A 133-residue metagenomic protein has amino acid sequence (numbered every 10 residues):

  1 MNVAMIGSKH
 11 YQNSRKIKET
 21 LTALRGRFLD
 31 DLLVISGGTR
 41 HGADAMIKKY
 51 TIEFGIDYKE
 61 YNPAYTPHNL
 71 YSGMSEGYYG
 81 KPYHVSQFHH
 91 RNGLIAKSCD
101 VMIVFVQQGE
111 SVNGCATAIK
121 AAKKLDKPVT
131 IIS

Functional and structural regions predicted by a protein language model:
M1-R15: Glycine-rich phosphate-binding "P-loop"
Q12-S133: Acidic/glycine-enriched connector segments
